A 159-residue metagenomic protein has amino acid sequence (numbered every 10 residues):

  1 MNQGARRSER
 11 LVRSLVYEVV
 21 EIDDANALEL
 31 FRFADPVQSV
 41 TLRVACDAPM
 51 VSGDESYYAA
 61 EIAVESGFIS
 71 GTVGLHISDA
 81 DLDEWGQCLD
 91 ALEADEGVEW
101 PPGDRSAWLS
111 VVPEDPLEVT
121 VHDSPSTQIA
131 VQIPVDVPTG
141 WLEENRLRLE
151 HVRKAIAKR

Functional and structural regions predicted by a protein language model:
N2-G71: N-terminal domain-start interaction segment
A25-L30, A94-G97, P116-L117: Short, hydrophobic/aromatic-rich segments at coil-to-beta transitions
S52-A59, R105-T127: Intrinsic, low-complexity N-terminal interaction/targeting segments
S66-I77, I129: A cross-kingdom feature marking solvent-exposed beta-strand/loop segments within repeated, beta-rich binding/scaffold
W85, L89, N145: Short, structured motif recognition centered on aromatic/hydrophobic residues
A91-W108, A155-R159: Short glycine-rich, low-complexity/disordered patches
S124-R159: Mixed-charge, glycine-accented linear interaction segment located at domain edges/termini
